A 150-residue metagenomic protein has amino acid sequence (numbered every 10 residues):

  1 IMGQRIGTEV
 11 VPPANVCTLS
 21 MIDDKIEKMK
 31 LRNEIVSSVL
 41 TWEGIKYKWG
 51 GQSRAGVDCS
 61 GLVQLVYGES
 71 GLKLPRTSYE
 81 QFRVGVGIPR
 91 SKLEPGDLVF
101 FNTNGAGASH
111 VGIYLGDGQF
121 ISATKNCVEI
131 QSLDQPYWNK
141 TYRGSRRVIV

Functional and structural regions predicted by a protein language model:
I1-S38, I45: Boundary regions of SH3-family modules and the immediately adjacent low-complexity/disordered segments in eukaryotic
G7-E9, N15-D23, V86-G87, S109 (+1 more regions): Aromatic- and glycine-rich peptidoglycan recognition patches
R32-V36, S60, Q64, Y142: Extracytoplasmic/secreted envelope proteins and their assembly/folding machinery, especially bacterial periplasmic
K46-P95: Catalytic cysteine-centered active-site loop
D58, S109-H110: Short loop/turn microsegments at loop-to-beta-strand junctions
